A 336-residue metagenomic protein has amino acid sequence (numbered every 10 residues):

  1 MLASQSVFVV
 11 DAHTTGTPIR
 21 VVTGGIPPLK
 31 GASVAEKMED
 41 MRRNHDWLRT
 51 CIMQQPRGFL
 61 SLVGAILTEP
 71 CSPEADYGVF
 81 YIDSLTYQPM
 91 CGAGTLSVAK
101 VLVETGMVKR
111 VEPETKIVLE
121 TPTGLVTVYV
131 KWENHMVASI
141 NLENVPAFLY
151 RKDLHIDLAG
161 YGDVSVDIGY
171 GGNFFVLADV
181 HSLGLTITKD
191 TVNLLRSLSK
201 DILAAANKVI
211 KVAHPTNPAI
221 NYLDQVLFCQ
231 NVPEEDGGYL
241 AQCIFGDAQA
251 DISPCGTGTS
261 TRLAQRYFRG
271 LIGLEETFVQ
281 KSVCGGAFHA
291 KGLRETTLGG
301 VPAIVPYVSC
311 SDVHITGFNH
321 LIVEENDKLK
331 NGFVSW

Functional and structural regions predicted by a protein language model:
M1-D167, V176-W336: A glycine-rich beta-to-alpha transition motif near the start of alpha/beta enzyme domains, typified by
G172: Glycine-rich ThDP/TPP pyrophosphate-binding loop and its adjacent helix/strand module within ThDP-dependent enzymes
